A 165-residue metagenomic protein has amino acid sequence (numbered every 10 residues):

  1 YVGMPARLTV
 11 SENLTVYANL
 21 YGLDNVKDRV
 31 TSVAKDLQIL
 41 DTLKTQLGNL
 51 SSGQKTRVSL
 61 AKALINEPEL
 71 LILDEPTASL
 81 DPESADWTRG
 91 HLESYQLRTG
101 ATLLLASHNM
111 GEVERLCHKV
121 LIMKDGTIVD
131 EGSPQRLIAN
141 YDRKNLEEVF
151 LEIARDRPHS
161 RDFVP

Functional and structural regions predicted by a protein language model:
T15, N19-T42: Conserved ABC ATPase "signature" region
Q46-L50: Conserved ABC ATPase signature
E67: Conserved catalytic motifs of ABC-family nucleotide-binding domains
L71-D74: Catalytic Walker B motif of ABC-type/P-loop ATPase nucleotide-binding domains
D86-R98: Helical segment within the ABC ATPase nucleotide-binding domain
E131-G132: ABC ATPase "signature
